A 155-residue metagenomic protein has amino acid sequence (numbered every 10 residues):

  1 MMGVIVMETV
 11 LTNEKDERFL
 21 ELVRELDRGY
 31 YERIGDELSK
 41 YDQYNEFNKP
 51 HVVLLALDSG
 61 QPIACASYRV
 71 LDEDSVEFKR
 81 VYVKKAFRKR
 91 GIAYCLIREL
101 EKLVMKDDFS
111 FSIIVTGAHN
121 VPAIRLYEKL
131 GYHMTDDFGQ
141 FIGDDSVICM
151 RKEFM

Functional and structural regions predicted by a protein language model:
M1-V6: Short, Lys/Arg-enriched N-terminal segments with co-localized hydrophobic residues within the first ~10-30 amino acids
M7-K79, K84-K85, I97-E99, L103 (+2 more regions): Acetyl-CoA-dependent GNAT
E17, R90, V121, D144: Loop/helix-junction capping segments adjacent to catalytic residues or to phosphate/diphosphate-binding pockets
K84-R90, A118-H119: Active-site acidic-Proline motif in GNAT/NAT acetyltransferases
G91, D108, G131: Short glycine-rich hinge loops at helix-strand junctions in the catalytic core of two-component histidine kinases
I97, V104-T116: Conserved GNAT acetyl-CoA-binding A-motif
I113-T116, I124, E128-C149: Conserved catalytic-core motifs of GNAT/GCN5-like acyltransferases
